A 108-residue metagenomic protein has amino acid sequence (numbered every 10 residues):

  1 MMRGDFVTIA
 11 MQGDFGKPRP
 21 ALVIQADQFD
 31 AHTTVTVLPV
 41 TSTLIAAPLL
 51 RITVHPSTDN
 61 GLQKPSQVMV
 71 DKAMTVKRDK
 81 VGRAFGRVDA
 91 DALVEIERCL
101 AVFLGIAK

Functional and structural regions predicted by a protein language model:
M1-K108: Conserved functional hotspots at enzyme active or ligand-binding sites that engage polyanionic ligands
